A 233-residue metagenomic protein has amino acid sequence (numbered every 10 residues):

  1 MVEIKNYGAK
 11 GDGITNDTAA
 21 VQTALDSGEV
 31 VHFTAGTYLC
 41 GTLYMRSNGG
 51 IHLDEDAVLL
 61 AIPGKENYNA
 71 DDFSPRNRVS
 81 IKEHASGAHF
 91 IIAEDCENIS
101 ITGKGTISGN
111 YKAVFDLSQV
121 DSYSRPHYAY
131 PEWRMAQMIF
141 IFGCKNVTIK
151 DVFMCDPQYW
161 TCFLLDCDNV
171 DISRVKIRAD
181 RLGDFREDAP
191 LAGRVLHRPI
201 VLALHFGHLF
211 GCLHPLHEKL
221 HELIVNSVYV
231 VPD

Functional and structural regions predicted by a protein language model:
M1-V228, D233: Extracellular/periplasmic carbohydrate-active domains that bind, remodel, or depolymerize complex polysaccharides
